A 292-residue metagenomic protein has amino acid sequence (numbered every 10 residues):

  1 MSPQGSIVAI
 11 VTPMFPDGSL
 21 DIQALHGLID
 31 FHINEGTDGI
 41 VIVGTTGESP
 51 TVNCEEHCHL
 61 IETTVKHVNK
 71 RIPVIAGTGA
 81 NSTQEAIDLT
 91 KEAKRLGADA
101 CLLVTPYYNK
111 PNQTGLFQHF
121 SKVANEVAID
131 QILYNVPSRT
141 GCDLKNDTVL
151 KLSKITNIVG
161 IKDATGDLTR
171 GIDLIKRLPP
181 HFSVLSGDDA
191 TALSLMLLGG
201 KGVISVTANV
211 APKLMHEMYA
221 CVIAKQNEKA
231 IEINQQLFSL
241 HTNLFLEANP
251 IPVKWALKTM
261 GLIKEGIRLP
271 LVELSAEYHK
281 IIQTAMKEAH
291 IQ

Functional and structural regions predicted by a protein language model:
S2, I7-P13, E35-T37, L197-G200 (+1 more regions): C-terminal alpha-helical cap/extension of soluble enzyme domains
S2-V8, T12-D143: Active-site beta->alpha loop and helix N-cap motifs at the rims of alpha/beta catalytic domains
I22, H26-I29, N146, H279-M286: Short, amphipathic alpha-helical "lid/cap" segments that border enzyme active or binding sites
L25, H57, I61, A86 (+7 more regions): A general structural signal for well-ordered alpha-helical segments in protein cores
V52-E55, D88, Q113-L116, L144-N146 (+4 more regions): Short secondary-structure transition/capping segments
H59, T63-V68, E92, L96 (+8 more regions): Alpha-helical structural signal in soluble globular domains
N125, R139-F245: Catalytic alpha/beta core domains of metabolic enzymes, predominantly
N135, N157-I158, R268-L269: Glycine-rich phosphate-binding "P-loop"
